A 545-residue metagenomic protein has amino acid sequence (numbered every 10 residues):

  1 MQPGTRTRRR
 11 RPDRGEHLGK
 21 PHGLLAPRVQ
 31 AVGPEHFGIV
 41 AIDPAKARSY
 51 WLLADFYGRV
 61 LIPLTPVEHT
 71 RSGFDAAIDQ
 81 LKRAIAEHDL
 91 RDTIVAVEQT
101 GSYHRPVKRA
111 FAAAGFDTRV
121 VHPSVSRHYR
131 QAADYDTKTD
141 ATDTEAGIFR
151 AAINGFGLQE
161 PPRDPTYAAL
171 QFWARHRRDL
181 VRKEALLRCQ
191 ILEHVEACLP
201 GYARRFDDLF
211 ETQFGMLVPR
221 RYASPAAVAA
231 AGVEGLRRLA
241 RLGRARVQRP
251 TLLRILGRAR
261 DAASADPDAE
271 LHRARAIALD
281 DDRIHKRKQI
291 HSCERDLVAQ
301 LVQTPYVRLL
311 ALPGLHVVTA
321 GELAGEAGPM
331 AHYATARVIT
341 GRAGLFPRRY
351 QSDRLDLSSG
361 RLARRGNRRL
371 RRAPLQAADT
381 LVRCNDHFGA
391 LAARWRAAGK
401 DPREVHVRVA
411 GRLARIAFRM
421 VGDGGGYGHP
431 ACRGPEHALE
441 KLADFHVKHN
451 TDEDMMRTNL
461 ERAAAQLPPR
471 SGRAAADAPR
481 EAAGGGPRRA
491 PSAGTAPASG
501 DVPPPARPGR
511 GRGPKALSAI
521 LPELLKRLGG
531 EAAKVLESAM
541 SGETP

Functional and structural regions predicted by a protein language model:
M1-P545: A detector of single, family-specific signature residues that are central to catalytic or substrate-handling motifs
